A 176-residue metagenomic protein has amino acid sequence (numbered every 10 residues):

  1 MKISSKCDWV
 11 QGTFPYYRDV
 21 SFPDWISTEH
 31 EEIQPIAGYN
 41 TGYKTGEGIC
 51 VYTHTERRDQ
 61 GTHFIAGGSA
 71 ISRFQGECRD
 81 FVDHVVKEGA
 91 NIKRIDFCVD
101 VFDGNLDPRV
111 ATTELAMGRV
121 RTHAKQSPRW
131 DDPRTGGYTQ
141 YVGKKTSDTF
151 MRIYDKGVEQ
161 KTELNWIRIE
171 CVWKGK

Functional and structural regions predicted by a protein language model:
M1-K176: Structured, helix-rich domain cores that form ligand/interaction pockets
